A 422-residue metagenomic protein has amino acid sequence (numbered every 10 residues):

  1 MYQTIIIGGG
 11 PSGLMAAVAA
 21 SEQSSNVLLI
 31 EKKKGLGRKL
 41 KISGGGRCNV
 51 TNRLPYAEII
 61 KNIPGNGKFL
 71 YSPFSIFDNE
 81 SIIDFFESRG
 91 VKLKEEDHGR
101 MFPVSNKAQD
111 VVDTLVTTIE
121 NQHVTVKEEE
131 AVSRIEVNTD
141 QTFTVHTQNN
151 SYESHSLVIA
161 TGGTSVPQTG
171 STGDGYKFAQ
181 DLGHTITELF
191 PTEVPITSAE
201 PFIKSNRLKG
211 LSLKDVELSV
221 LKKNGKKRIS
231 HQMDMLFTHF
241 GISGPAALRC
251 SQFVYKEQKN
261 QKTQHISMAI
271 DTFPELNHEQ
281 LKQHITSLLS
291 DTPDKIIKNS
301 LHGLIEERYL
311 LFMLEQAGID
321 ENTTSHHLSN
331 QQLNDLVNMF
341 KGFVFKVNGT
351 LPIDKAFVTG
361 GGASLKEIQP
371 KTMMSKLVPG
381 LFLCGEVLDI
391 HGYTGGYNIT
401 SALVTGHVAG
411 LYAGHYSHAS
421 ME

Functional and structural regions predicted by a protein language model:
Y2, H146-S156, S230-Q232: Core beta-strand elements of the Rossmann-like FAD/NAD(P) dinucleotide-binding domain in flavoenzyme oxidoreductases
Y2-L29, A409-G414: N-terminal Rossmann-like FAD-binding beta1-loop-alpha1 element of flavoenzymes
I5-I7, I30, V132, Y152-Q168 (+2 more regions): Short hydrophobic core segments
S21-G45: Glycine-rich FAD pyrophosphate-binding loop
K34-L36, K41-I42, V50, Y56-A57 (+4 more regions): An anion/pyrophosphate-binding glycine-rich loop and adjacent beta-alpha core in soluble alpha-beta enzymes
R47-E95: Glycine-rich active-site loop/strand segments that organize a redox cofactor
K127-E130, R134, L311-H391: A glycine-rich dinucleotide-binding beta-alpha-beta segment and adjacent secondary-structure elements that constitute
S156-F202: Glycine-rich loop(s) and the adjacent beta-strand/alpha-helix scaffold that form part
